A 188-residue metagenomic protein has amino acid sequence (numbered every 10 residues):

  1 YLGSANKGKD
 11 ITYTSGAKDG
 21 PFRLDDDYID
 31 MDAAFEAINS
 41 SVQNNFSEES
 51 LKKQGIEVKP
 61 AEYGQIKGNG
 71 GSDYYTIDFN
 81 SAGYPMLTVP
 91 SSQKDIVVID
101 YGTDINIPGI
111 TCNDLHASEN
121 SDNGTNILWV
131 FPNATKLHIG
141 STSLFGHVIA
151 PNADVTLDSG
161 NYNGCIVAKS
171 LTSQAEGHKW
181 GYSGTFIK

Functional and structural regions predicted by a protein language model:
Y1-A17, P21: Predominantly extracellular beta-rich ligand-binding scaffolds that present long acidic/polar faces for carbohydrate
D25: A substrate-binding/cap region within the structured catalytic cores of diverse enzymes
A34: Phosphate/adenylate-binding glycine loop and adjacent helical scaffold
I38-K188: Long, polar low-complexity repeats
